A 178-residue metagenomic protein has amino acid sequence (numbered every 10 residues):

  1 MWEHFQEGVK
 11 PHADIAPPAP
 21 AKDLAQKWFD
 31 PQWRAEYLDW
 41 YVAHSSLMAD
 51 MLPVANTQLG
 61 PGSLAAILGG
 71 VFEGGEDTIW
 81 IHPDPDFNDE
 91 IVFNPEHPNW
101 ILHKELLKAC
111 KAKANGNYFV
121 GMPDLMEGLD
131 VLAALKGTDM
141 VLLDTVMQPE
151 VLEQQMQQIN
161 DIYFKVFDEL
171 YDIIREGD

Functional and structural regions predicted by a protein language model:
M1-D178: Catalytic cores of TIM-barrel enzymes
